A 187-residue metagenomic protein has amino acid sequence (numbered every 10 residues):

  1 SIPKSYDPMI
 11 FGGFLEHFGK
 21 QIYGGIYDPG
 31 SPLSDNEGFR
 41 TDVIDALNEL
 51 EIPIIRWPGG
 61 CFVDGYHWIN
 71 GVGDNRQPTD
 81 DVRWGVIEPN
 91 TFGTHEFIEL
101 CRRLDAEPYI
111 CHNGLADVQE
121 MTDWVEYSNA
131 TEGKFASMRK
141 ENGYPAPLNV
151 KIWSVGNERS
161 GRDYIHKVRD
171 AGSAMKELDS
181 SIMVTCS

Functional and structural regions predicted by a protein language model:
S1-S187: Non-catalytic accessory regions flanking glycosidase/transglycosidase catalytic cores in CAZymes
